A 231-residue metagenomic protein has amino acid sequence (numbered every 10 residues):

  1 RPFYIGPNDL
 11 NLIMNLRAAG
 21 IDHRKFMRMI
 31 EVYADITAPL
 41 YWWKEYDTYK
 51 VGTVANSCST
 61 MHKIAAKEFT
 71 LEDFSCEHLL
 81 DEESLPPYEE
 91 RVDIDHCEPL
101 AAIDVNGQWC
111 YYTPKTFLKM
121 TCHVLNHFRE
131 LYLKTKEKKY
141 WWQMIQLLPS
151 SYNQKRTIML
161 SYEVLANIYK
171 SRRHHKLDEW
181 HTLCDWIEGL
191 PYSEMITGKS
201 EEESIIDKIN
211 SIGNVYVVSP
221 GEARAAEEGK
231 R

Functional and structural regions predicted by a protein language model:
R1-R231: Family-specific signature for flavin-dependent thymidylate synthase
